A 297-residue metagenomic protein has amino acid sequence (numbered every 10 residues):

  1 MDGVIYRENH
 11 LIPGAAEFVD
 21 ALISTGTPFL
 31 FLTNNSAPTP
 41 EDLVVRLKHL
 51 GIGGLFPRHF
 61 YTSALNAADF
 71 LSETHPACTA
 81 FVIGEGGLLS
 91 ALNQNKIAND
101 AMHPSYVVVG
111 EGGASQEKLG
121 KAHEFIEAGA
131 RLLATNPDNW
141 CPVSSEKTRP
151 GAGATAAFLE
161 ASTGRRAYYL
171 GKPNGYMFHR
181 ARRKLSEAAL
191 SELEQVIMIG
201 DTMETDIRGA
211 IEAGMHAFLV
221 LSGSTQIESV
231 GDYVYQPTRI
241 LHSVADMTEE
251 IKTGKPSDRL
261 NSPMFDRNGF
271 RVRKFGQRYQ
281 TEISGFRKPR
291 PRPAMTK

Functional and structural regions predicted by a protein language model:
M1: Residue immediately C-terminal to the conserved phosphorylatable aspartate in receiver
V4-T27, S36-Y61, A68-V272, Y279-T281: Asp-based, Mg2+/Mn2+-dependent phosphohydrolase catalytic module
A167, K288-P291: A generic structured-segment signal
P293-T296: Short, intrinsically disordered C-terminal tails of secreted or membrane-associated proteins
